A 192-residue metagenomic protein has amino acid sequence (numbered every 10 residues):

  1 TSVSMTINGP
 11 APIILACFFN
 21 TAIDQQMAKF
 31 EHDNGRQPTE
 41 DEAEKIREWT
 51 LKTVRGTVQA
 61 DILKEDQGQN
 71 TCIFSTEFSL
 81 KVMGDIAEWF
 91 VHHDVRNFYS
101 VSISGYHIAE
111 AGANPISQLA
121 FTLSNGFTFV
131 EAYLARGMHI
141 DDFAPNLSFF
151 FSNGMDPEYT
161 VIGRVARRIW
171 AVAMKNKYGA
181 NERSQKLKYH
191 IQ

Functional and structural regions predicted by a protein language model:
T1-N153, E158-I162, K177-Q192: Catalytic alpha/beta active-site cores
W170: Conserved, mostly hydrophobic/aromatic
